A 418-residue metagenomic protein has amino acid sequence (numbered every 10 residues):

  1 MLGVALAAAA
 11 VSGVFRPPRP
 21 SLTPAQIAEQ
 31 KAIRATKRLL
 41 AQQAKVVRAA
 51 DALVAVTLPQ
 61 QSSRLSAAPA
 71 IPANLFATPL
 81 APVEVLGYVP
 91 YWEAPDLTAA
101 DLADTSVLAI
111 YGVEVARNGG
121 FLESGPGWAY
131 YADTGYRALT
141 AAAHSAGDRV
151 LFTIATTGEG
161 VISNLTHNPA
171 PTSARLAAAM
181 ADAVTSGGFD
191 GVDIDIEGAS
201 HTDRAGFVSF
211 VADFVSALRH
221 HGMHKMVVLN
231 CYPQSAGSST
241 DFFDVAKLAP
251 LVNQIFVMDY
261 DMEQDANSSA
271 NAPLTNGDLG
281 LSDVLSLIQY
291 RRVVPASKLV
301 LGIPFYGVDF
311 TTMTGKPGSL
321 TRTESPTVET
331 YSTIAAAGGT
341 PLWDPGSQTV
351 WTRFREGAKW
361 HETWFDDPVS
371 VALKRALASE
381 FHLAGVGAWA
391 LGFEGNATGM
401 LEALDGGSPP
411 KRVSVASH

Functional and structural regions predicted by a protein language model:
M1-S12: Hydrophobic membrane-insertion alpha-helices, especially the h-region of bacterial N-terminal signal peptides
P20-M180, L401: Glycan-recognition patch characteristic of GH18 chitinases/ENGases and related GlcNAc/peptidoglycan-binding proteins
D51-L75, D104, K298, I303-L377 (+1 more regions): Glycan-binding loop/region signatures in secreted carbohydrate-active enzymes
I71, Y91-L97, D133-L139, R175-D182 (+4 more regions): Alpha-helical scaffolding within the catalytic cores of extracellular/periplasmic polymer-degrading hydrolases
V89, G112, F152-T156, I196-G198 (+4 more regions): A cross-domain feature marking catalytic cores of carbohydrate-active enzymes and several ubiquitous metabolic/repair
L108, I194, I255, L301 (+2 more regions): Conserved, mostly hydrophobic/aromatic
Y111-G112, A177-G206, V257-M262, A266: Active-site groove signature of glycoside hydrolases
N118-T134, A199-A336: Substrate-binding surface in catalytic domains of secreted glycosidases
